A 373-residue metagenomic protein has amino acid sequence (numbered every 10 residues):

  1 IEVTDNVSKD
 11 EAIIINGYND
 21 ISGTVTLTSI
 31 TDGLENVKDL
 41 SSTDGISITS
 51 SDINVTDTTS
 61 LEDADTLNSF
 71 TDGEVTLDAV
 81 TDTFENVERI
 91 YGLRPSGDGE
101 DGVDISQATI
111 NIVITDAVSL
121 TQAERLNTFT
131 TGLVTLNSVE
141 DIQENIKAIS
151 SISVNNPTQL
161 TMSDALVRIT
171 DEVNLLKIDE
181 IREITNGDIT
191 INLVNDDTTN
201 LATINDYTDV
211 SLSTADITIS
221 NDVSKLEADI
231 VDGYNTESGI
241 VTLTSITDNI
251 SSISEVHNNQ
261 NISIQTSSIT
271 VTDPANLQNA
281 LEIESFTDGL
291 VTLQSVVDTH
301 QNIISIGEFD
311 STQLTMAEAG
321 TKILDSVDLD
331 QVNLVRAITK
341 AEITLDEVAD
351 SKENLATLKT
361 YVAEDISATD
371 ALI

Functional and structural regions predicted by a protein language model:
I1-I373: General marker for long, soluble alpha-helical cores
